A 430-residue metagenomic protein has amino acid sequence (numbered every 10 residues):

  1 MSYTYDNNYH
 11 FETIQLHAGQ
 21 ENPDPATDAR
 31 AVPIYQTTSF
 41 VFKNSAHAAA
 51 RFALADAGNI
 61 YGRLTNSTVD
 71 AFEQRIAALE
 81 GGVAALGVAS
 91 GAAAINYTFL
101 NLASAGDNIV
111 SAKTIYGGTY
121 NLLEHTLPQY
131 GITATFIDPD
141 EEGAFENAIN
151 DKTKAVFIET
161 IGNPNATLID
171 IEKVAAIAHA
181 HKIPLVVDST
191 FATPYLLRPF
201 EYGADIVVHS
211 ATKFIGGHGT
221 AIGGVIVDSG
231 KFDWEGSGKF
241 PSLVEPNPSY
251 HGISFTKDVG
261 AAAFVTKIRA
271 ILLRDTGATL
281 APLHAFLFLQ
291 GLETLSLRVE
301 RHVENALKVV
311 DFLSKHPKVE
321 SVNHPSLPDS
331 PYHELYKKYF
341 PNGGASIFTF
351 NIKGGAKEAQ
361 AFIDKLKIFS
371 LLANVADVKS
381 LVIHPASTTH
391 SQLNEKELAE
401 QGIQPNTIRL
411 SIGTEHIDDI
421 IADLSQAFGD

Functional and structural regions predicted by a protein language model:
S2, E12, V83, E124 (+5 more regions): PLP-dependent enzyme catalytic core of the Aspartate aminotransferase-like
S2-Y35, I226: Short conserved active-site loop signatures built around small residues
Y3-N7, N22-P23, A85-K315: Conserved PLP-enzyme active-site core in the AAT-like
F40-A49, S387-T389: Active-site/binding-pocket entry motifs
N44-A93, G118-H125: Conserved N-terminal alpha-helix of the aminotransferase class I/II PLP-enzyme fold
A57, V83, H284, F288 (+3 more regions): Short amphipathic alpha-helical segments
I161, T190-A192, L327, K353 (+1 more regions): Active-site beta-loop-alpha junctions enriched in small/polar residues
V299, L307, D311-S314, K318-I408 (+1 more regions): Conserved C-terminal alpha-helix-loop-beta "cap" of PLP-dependent enzymes that closes/shapes the active-site mouth
